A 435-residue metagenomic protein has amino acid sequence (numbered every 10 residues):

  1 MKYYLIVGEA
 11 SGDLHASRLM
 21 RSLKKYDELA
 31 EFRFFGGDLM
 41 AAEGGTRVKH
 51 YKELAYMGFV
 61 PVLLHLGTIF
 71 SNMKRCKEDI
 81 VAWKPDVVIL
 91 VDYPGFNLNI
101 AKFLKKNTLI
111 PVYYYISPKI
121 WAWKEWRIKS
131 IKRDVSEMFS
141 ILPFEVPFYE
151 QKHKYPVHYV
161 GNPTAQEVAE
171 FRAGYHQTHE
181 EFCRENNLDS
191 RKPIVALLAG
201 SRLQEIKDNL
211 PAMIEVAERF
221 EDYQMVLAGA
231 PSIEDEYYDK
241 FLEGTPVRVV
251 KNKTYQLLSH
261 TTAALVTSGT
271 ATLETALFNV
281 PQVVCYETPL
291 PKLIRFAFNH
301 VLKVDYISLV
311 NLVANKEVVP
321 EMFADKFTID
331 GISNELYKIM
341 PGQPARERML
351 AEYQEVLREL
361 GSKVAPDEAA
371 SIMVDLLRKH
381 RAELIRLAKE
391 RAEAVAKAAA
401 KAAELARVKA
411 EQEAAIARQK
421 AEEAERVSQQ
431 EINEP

Functional and structural regions predicted by a protein language model:
M1-P435: Nucleotide-activated sugar donor-binding and catalytic core shared by glycosyltransferases and related lipid-linked
